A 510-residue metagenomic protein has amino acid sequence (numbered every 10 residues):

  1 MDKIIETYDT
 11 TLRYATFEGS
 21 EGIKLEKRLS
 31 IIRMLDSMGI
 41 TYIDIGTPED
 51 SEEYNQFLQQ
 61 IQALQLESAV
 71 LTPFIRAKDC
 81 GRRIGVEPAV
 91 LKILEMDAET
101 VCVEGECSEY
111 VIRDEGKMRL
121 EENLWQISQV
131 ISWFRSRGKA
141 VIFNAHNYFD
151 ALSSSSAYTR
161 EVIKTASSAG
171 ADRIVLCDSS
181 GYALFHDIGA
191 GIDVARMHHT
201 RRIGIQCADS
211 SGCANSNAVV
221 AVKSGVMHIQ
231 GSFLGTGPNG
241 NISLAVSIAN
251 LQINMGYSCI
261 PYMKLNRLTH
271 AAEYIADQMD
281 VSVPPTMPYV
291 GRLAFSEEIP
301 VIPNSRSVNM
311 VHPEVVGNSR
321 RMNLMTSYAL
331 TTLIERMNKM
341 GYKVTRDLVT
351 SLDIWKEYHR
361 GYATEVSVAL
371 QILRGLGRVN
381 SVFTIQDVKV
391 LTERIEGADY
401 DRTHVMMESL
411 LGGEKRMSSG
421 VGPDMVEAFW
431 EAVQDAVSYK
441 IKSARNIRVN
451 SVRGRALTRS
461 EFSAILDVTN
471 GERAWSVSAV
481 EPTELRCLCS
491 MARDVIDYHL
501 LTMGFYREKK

Functional and structural regions predicted by a protein language model:
M1-R83, M340: N-terminal capping/small domains of soluble enzymes
I4-R13, G256-L411, S419, R459-E461: A mid-to-C-terminal "edge-of-domain" accessory segment
E6-T10, I43-I45, A69-R76, E99-V103 (+4 more regions): Hydrophobic faces of well-ordered beta-strands that scaffold small-molecule active sites in alpha/beta enzyme cores
Y14-Y42, R82-I142, H146-H199, V219-S224: Alpha/beta enzyme core
E52-D79, E122-K139, F143, G189-I205 (+1 more regions): Alpha-helix-loop-beta-strand connector modules within alpha/beta enzyme cores
G105-C107, S224-I242: Glycine-rich phosphate-binding active-site loops on the catalytic face of alpha/beta enzymes
G237-I260: C-terminal helical cap(s) of enzyme catalytic domains, especially alpha/beta-barrels
G341, G361-K510: Polyanion-binding surfaces on beta-sheet-dominated domains and ring/shell assemblies
